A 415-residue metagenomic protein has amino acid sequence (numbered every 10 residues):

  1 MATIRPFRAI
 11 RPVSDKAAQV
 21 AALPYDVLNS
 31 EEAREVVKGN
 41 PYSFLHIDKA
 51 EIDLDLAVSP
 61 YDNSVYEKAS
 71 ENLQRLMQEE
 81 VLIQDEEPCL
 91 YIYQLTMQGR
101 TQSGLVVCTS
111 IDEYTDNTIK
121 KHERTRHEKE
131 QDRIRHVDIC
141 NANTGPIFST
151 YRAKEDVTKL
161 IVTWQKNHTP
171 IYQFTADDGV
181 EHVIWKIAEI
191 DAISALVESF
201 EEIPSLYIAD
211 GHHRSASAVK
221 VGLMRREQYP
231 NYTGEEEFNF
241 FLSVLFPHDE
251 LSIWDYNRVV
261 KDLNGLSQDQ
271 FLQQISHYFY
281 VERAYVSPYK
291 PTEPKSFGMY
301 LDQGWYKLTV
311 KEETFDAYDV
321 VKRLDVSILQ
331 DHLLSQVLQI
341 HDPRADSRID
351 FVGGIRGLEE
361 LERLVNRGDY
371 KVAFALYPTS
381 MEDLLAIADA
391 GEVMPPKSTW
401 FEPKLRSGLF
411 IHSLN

Functional and structural regions predicted by a protein language model:
M1-N415: Surface-exposed, charge/polar-rich loops and edge strands
